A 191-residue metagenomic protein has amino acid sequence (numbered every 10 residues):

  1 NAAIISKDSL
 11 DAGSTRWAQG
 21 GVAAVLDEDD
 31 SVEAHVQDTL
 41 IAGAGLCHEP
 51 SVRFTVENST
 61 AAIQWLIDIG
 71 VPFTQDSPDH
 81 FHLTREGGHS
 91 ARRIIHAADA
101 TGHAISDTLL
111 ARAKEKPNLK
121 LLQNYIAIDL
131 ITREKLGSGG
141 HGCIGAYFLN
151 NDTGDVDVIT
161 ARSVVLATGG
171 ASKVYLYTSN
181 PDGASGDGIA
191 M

Functional and structural regions predicted by a protein language model:
N1-I4, V165: N-terminal Rossmann-like FAD-binding beta1-loop-alpha1 element of flavoenzymes
S6-I144, F148-D152, A167, K173: Conserved N-terminal/central alpha/beta ligand/cofactor-binding core
D152-S163: Core beta-strand elements of the Rossmann-like FAD/NAD(P) dinucleotide-binding domain in flavoenzyme oxidoreductases
S163-M191: Glycine-rich loop(s) and the adjacent beta-strand/alpha-helix scaffold that form part
